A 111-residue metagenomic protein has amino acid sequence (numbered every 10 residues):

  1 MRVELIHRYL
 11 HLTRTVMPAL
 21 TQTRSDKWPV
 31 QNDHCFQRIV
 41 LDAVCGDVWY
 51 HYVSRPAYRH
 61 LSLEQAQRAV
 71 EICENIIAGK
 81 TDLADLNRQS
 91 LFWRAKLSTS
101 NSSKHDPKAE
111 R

Functional and structural regions predicted by a protein language model:
M1-R111: Positively charged, phosphate-engaging catalytic surfaces used for nucleic-acid and nucleotide handling
